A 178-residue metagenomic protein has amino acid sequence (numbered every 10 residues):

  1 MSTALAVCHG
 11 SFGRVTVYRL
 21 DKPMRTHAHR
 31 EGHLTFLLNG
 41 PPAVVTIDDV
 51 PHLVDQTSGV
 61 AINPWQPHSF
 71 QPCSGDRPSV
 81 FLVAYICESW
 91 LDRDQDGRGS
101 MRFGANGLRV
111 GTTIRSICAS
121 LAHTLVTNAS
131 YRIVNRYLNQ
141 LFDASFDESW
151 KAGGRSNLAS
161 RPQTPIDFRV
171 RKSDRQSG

Functional and structural regions predicted by a protein language model:
S2-M101: N-terminal regulatory/effector-sensing and dimerization cores that precede helix-turn-helix DNA-binding domains
L38-N39, F146, D174-G178: Short, locally clustered residues in the helix-turn-helix/winged-helix DNA-binding domain
D49, L125-A129, S177-G178: Short coil/turn residues that cap or connect secondary-structure elements
A84-Y85, L108, S160, T164: Short, conserved loop/turn and helix-capping segments at secondary-structure boundaries that abut family-defining
D94-N157: Amphipathic alpha-helical segments enriched in hydrophobic/aromatic residues interleaved with Lys/Arg
V134-Y137, A152-G178: DNA-binding recognition helix and immediately preceding turn/loop of helix-turn-helix/winged-helix domains
